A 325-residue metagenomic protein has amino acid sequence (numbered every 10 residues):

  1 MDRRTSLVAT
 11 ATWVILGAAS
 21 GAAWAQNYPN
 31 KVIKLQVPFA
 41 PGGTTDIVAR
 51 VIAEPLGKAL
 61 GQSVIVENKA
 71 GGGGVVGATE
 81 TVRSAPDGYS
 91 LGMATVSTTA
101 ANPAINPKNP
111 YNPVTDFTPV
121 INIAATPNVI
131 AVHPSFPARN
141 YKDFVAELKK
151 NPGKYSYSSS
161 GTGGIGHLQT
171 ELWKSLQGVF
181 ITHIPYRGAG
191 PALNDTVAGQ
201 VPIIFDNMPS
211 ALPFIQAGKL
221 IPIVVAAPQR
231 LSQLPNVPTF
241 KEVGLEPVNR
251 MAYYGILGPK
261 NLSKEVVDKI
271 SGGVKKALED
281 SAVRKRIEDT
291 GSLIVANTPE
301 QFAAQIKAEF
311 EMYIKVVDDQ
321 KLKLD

Functional and structural regions predicted by a protein language model:
M1-A11: N-terminal secretory signal peptides and thylakoid transit peptides that target proteins across membranes
A18-S20: N-terminal signal peptide c-region/cleavage motif recognized by signal peptidases
W24-T115, K154, T162, G178-N207 (+3 more regions): N-terminal (or domain-start) structured segment
N30-V32, S175-L176, Q216-A217, E242 (+1 more regions): An extracytoplasmic/periplasmic, membrane-proximal ligand-sensing/linker region
R83-Y89, V96, A104-P191, F240-E242 (+1 more regions): Hinge/capping helix and adjacent helix->loop/strand transition within the periplasmic-binding protein
N112-N122, F180-I184, P202-I203, L212-R250 (+1 more regions): Short beta-strand->loop
